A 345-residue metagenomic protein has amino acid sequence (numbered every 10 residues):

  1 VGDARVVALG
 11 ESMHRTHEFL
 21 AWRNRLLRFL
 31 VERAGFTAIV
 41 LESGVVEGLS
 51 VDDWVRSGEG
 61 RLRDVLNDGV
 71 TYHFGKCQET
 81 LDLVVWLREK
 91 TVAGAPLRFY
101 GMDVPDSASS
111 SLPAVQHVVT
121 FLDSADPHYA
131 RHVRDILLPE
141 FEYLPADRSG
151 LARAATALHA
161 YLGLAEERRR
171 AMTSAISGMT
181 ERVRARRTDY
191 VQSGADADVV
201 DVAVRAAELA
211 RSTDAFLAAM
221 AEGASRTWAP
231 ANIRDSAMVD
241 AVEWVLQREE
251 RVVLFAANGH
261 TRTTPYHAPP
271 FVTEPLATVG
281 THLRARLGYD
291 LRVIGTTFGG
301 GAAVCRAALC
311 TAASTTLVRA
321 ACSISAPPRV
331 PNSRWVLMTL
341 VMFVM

Functional and structural regions predicted by a protein language model:
V1-M345: Structured catalytic-domain cores with a bias toward divalent-metal coordination
